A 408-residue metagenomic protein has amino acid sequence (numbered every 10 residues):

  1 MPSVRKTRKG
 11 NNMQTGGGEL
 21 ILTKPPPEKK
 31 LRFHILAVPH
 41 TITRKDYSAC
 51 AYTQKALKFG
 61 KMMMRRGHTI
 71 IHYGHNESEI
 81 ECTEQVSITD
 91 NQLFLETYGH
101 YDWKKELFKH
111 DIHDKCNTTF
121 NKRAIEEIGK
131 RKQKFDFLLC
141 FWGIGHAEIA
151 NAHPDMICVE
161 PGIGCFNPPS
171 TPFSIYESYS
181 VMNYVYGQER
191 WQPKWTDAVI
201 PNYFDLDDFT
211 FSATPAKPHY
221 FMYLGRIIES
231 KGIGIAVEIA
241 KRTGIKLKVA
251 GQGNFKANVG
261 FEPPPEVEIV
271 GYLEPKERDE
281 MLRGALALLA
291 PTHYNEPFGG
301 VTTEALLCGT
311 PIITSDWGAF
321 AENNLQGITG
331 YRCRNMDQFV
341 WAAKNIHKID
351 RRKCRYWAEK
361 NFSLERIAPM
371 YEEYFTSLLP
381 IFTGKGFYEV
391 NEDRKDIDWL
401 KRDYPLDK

Functional and structural regions predicted by a protein language model:
R5-K9, M13-E79, D403-Y404: N-terminal subdomain of nucleotide-sugar transferases
A51, K115, N345-R402: A charged, aromatic-enriched C-terminal amphipathic alpha-helix characteristic of glycosyltransferases across folds
K105-F120, I125-G145, I157-P161: Short N-terminal targeting/anchoring amphipathic segment
F173, Q188, D197-A250: Conserved donor-binding/catalytic core segment of Leloir-type glycosyltransferases
G251, A257-E280: Nucleotide-activated donor-binding/catalytic signature segment of Leloir-type glycosyltransferases, i.e., the conserved
D279, T302-L307, A321-E322: Short alpha-helical segment that forms part of, or immediately flanks, the ligand-binding pocket in carbohydrate-active
P311-T314: Short hydrophobic beta-strand element within catalytic cores of glycosyltransferases and related nucleotide-activated
L325-M336, A343-K348: Conserved acidic donor-binding segment of nucleotide-sugar-dependent glycosyltransferases
